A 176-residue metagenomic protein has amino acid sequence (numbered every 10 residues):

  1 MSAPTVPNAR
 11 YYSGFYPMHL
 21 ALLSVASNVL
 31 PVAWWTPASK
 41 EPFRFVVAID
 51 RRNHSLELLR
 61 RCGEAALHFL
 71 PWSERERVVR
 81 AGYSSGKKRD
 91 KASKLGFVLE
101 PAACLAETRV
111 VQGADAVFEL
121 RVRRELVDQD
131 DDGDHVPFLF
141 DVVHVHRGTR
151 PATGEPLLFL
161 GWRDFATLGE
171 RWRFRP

Functional and structural regions predicted by a protein language model:
M1-P176: Basic, polyanion-binding surface patches
